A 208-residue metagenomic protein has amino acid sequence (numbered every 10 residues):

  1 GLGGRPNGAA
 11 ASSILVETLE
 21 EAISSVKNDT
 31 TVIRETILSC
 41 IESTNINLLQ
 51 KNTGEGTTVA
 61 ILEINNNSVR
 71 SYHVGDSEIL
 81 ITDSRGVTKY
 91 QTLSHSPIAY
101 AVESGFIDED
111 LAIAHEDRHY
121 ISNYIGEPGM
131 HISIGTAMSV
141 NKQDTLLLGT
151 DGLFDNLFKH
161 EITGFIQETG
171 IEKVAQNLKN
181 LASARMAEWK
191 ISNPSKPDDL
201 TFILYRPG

Functional and structural regions predicted by a protein language model:
G1-G208: PP2C/PPM-type serine/threonine phosphatase catalytic domain
